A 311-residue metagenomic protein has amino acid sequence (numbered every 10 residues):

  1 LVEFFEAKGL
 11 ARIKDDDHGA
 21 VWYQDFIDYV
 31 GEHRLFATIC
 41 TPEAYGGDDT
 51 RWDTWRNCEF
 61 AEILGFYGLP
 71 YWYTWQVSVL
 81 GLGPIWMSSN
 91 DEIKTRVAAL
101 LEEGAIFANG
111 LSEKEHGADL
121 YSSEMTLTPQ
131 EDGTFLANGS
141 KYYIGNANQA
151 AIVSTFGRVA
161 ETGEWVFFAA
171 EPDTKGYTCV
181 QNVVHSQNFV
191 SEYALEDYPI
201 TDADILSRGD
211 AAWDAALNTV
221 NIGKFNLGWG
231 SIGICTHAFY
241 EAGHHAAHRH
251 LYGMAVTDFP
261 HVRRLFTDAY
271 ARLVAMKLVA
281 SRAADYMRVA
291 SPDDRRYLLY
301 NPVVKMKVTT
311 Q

Functional and structural regions predicted by a protein language model:
L1-Q76, D91-E102, I106, A118 (+2 more regions): Amphipathic, small/basic residue-rich leader segments at the start of a protein or domain
I13-D17, V274-T309: C-terminal helix-coil-helix/basic helical segment that borders enzyme active sites and/or dimer interfaces and provides
W52, D119-Y121, N146-A150, R208: Short glycine/proline-enriched turns and hinge-like loops at secondary-structure junctions
W86, K94-L100, G110-P129, S140-Y142: Beta-sandwich/jelly-roll carbohydrate-recognition scaffolds of carbohydrate-active enzymes
T134, N138-Y177: A short core secondary-structure module
K175-P199: Flexible, small-/acidic-enriched active-site or ligand-binding loops
E192-G223, Y240-T257: A glycine-rich, basic-preceded beta-loop-alpha segment at the flavin cofactor/substrate interface of flavin-utilizing
K224-A290: Extended amphipathic alpha-helical segments enriched in small hydrophobics
